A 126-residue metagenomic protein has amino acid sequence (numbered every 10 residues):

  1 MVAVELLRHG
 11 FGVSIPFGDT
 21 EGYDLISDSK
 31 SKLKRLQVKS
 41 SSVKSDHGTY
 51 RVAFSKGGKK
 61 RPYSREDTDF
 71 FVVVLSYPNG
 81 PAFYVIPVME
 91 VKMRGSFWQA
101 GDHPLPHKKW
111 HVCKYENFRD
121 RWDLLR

Functional and structural regions predicted by a protein language model:
M1-E21, I26-R126: Mixed-charge (Asp/Glu-Lys/Arg
